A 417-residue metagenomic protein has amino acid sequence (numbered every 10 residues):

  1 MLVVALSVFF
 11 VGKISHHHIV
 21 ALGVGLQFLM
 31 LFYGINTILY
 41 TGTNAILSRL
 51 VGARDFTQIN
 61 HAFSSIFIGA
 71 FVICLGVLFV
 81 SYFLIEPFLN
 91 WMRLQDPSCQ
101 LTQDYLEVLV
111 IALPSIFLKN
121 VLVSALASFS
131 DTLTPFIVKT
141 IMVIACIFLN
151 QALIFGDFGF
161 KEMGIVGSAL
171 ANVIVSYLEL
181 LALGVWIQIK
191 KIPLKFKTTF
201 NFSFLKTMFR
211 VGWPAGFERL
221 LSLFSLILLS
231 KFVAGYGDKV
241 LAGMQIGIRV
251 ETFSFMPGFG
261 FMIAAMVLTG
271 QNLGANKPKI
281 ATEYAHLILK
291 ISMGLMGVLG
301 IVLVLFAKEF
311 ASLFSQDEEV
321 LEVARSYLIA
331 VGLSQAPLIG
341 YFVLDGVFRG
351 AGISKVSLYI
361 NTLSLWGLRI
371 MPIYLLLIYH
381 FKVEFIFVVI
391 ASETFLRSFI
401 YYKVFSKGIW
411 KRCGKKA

Functional and structural regions predicted by a protein language model:
M1-S7, V108, K119, M142 (+4 more regions): Transmembrane helical elements of multi-pass membrane transporters/channels
L2-V20, L89-D96, I154-M163, L220-F253 (+3 more regions): Helix-terminus/linker motif at the lipid-water interface of multi-pass membrane proteins
A5-F9, A45, E86-P87, S124 (+11 more regions): Transmembrane alpha-helix boundary and packing residues in multipass membrane permease domains and related
V8, I19-F79, I116-S130, T134-P135 (+2 more regions): Small-residue-rich hydrophobic transmembrane alpha-helices
V8, S81, S124, N150 (+9 more regions): Structural signal for membrane-spanning alpha-helices in multi-pass inner-membrane proteins, emphasizing helix cores
H16-Q27, L106, A169, D238-F253 (+2 more regions): Small-residue hotspots at the loop-to-helix junctions and early N-terminal turns of transmembrane alpha-helices
Y40, L109-A127, P135-V143, S168-L183 (+4 more regions): Short runs within selected transmembrane alpha-helices of multi-pass transporters and secretion channels
L47-P114, F160-W213, T269-S334, L376-A417: Short alpha-helical transmembrane segments in multi-pass integral membrane proteins
